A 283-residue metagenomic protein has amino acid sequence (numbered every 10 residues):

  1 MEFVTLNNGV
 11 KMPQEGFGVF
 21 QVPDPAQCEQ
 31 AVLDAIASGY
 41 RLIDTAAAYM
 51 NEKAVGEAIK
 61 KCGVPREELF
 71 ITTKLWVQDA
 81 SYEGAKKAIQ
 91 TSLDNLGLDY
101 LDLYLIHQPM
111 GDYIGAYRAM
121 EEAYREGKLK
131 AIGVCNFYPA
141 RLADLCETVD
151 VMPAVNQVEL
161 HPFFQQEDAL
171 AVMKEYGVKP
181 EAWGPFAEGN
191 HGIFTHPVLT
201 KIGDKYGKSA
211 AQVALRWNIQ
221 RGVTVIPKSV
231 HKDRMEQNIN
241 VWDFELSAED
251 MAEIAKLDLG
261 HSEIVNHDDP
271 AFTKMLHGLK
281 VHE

Functional and structural regions predicted by a protein language model:
M1-L69, F186, V281-E283: N-terminal binding-site loop/beta-alpha segment at the start of enzyme catalytic domains that lines or forms
M1-V4, K53, E57-K60, I89-T91 (+2 more regions): Alpha-helical scaffolding within the catalytic cores of extracellular/periplasmic polymer-degrading hydrolases
N7, A85-L105, E122-E126, V178: CE4/NodB-like, metal-dependent polysaccharide N-deacetylase domain that modifies extracellular/periplasmic N-acetylated
V22-A26, T45-A54, Q78-E83, P109-Y113 (+2 more regions): Acidic-and-aromatic substrate-binding clefts and catalytic sites of carbohydrate-active enzymes
P23-A35, A80-L96, G115, A140-A143 (+1 more regions): Short, acidic/polar
Y40, L98-L101, L129, P153: A structural motif
R66-D79, D102-P109, N136: A short, structured active-site edge motif that brings together acidic residues
Q108-E283: Beta/alpha (TIM)-barrel catalytic core signal, keyed to glycine-rich beta->alpha loops juxtaposed to Asp/Glu that bind
